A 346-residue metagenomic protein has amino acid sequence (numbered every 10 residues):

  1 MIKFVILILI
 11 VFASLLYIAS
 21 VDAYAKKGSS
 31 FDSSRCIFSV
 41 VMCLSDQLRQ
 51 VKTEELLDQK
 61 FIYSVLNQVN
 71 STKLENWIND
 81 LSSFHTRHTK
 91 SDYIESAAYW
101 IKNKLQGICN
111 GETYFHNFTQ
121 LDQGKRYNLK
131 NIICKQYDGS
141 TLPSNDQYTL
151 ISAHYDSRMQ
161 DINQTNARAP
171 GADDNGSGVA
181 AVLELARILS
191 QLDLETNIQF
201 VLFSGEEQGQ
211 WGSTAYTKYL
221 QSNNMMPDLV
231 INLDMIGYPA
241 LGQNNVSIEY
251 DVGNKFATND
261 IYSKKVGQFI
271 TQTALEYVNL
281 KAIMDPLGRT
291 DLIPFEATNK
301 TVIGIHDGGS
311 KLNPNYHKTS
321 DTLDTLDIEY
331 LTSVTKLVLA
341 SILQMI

Functional and structural regions predicted by a protein language model:
V21-D92: N-terminal hydrophobic or amphipathic helices/low-complexity stretches enriched in small/hydrophobic/Pro/Gly
F61-Q68, S82-Y93, Q120-D122, Q164-N175 (+5 more regions): Second-shell loop/turn segments in exported
F61-S64, K73-D80, D92-K104, T113 (+9 more regions): Extracytoplasmic/secreted proteins, especially bacterial periplasmic and envelope-associated proteins
N76-G139: A non-catalytic alpha/beta surface segment that caps or lines the substrate-entry region of metallo-dependent hydrolase
W77-D80, F115, I133-K135, Y148-S152 (+5 more regions): Structural recognition of the beta-strand scaffold that forms the well-ordered cores of secreted hydrolase catalytic
T86-T89, T119-Q123, D138-T141, Y155-M159 (+5 more regions): Solvent-exposed loop/turn segments at secondary-structure junctions within structured extracellular/periplasmic domains
F115, L241-I346: Active-site-adjacent substrate-binding region of metalloamidase/peptidase-like peptide-processing proteins
N128, T165-I261, D291: Acidic/histidine-rich catalytic neighborhood of metal-dependent amide-processing enzymes
